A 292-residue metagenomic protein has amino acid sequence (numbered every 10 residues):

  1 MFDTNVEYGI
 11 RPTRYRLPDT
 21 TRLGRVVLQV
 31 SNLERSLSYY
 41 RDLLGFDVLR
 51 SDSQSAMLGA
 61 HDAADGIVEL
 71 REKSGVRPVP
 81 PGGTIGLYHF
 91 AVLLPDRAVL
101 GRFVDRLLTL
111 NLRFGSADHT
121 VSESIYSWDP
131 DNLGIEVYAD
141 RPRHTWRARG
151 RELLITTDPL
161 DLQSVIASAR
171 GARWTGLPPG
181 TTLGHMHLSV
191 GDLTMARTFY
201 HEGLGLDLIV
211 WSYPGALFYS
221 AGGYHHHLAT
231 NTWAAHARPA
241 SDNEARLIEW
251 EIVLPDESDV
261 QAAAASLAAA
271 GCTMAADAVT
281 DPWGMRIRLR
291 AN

Functional and structural regions predicted by a protein language model:
M1-L23, V27-R50, A60-R113, W128-I209 (+1 more regions): Glyoxalase I/VOC metalloenzyme domain signal
S53-Q54, T194, S212-L217: Short glycine/proline-centered loop/turn elements that form peptide/ligand docking sites
S55, S124-Y126, G134, A216 (+1 more regions): Short hydrophobic/aromatic beta-strand element in the GNAT-like acyltransferase core that lines or flanks the acyl-donor
H119-S122, C272-M274: Short, small/polar residue-rich loop motifs at catalytic or cofactor-binding pockets
